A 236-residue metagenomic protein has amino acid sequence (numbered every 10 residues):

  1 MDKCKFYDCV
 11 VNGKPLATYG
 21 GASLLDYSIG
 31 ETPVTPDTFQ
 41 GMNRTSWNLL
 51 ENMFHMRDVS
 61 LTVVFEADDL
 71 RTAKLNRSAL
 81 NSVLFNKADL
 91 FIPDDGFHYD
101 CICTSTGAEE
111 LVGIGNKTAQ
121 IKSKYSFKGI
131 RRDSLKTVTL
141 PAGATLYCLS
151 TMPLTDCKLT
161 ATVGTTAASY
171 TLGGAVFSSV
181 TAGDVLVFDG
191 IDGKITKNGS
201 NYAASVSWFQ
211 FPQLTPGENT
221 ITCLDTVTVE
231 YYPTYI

Functional and structural regions predicted by a protein language model:
M1-K5, K74-L84, C157-V163, D184-D189: Short linear motifs in intrinsically disordered
M1-M56, H98-L111: Solvent-exposed edge beta-strands and adjacent loop segments that serve as assembly or binding interfaces
K3-K5, V10, V64-T106: Short, acidic/charged, Gly/Pro-enriched secondary-structure junctions
K14, Y27, T32-M42, V64-L70 (+8 more regions): Generic structural motif
D26-I29, N86-S134: Short beta-strand and beta-hairpin "edge-sheet" elements
F39, R44-R71, N116-R132, N219: Oligomerization/assembly interface segments of phage tail-like spikes and tubes
M53-R57, S82-L84, G115-A119, T151-P153 (+2 more regions): Solvent-exposed loop and beta-edge segments used for protein-protein assembly and interaction
R131-I236: Intrinsically disordered, low-complexity segments enriched in serine, threonine, and glycine
